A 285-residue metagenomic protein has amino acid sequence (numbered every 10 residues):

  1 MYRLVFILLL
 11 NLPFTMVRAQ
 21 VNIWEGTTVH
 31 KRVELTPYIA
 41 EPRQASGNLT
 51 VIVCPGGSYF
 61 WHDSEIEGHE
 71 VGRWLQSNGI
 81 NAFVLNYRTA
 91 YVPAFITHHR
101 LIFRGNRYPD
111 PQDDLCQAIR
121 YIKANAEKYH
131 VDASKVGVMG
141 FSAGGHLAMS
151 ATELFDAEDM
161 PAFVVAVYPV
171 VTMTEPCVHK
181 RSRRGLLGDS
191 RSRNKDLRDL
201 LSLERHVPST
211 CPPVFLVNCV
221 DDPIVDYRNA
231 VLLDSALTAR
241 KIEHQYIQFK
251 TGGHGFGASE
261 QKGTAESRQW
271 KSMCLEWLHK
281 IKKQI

Functional and structural regions predicted by a protein language model:
A19-S46: N-terminal cap/lid segment of alpha/beta-hydrolase-fold proteins
G26, P169-H206: Mobile cap/lid helix-loop segments that gate and shape the active-site cleft of serine hydrolases
V33-Y38, P93-R100, V231-I285: C-terminal catalytic histidine-bearing segment of alpha/beta-hydrolase fold enzymes
G47-G56: Short beta-strand element of the alpha/beta-hydrolase
D63-S64, F83-A133, G263-S267: Catalytic nucleophile-loop/oxyanion-hole region of alpha/beta-hydrolase and closely related hydrolase-like folds
S64-F83: Short amphipathic alpha-helix adjacent to the substrate-entry channel of hydrolases
C116-R181, R198: Primarily recognizes the serine-hydrolase "nucleophile elbow" in alpha/beta-hydrolase and SGNH/GDSL folds
T210, L216-N218, D222: Short beta-strand/loop motif that positions the catalytic acidic residue of the alpha/beta-hydrolase fold
